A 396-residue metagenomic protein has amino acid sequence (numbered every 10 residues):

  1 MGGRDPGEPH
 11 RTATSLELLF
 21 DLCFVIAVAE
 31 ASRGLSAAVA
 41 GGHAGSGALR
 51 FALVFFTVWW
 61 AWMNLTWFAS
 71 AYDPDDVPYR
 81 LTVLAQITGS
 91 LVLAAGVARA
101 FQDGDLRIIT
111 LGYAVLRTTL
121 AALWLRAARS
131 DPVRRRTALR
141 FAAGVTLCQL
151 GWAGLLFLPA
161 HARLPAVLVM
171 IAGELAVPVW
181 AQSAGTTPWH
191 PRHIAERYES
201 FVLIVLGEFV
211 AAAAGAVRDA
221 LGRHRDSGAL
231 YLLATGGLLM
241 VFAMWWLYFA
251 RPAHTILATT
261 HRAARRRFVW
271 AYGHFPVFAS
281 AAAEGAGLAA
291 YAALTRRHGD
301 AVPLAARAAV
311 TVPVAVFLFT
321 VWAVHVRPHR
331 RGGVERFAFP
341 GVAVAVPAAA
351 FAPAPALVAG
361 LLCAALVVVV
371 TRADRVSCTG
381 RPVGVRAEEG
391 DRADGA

Functional and structural regions predicted by a protein language model:
M1-L18, C23, F51-L81, T88-F101 (+5 more regions): Predominantly late transmembrane helices and immediately cytosolic-facing juxtamembrane segments
L22-A37, A349-A350, P355: Alpha-helical transmembrane segments of multi-pass membrane proteins
A27-G34, G47, F51-V54, W67: Residue-level detector of alpha-helical secondary structure
A31-S46, S70, R99-A100: Short, hydrophobic transmembrane alpha-helix segments
L357-C363: Charge-biased C-terminal accessory regions appended to nucleic-acid-, cytoskeletal NTPase
V383-A396: Short, intrinsically disordered terminal tails adjacent to the first/last structured region
